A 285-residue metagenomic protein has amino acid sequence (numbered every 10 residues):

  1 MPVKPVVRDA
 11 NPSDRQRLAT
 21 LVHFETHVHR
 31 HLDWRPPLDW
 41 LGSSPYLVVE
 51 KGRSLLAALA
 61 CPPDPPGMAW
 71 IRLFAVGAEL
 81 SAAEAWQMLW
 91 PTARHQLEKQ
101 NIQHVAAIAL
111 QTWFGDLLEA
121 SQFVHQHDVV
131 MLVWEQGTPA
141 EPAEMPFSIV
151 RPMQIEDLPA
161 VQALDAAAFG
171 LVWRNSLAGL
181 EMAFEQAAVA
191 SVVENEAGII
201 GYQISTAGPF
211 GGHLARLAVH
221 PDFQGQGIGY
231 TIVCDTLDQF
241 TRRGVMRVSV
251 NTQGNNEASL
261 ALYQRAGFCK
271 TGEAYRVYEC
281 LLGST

Functional and structural regions predicted by a protein language model:
P2-L18, S148-V161: A short beta-loop-alpha structural element at the N-terminal edge of CoA-dependent acyl/N-acetyltransferase catalytic
T20-D33, A163-N175: Helix-loop element at the rim of GNAT/NAT acetyltransferase active sites that forms part of the acceptor-substrate
H23, D33-P91, H95, N195 (+2 more regions): Conserved donor-binding loop and adjoining core beta-sheet/short helix segment in diverse acyl/aminoacyl transferases
P65-M68, G77-P146, A274-C280: Acyl-donor-binding surface of acyltransferase catalytic domains
A82-H95, V219, G225-D238, R242 (+1 more regions): Conserved acetyl-CoA-binding loop-helix of GNAT-fold acetyltransferases
V105-I108, L214, V248-T252: Conserved hydrophobic beta-strand within the GNAT/NAT acetyltransferase core sheet that lines the active-site cleft
A109-D128, Q226, Y230, G254-G272: Conserved active-site alpha-helix within GNAT-family acetyltransferase domains
V130-S148, Q154, M246, N251-E257 (+1 more regions): C-terminal "cap" of GNAT-fold acetyltransferases
